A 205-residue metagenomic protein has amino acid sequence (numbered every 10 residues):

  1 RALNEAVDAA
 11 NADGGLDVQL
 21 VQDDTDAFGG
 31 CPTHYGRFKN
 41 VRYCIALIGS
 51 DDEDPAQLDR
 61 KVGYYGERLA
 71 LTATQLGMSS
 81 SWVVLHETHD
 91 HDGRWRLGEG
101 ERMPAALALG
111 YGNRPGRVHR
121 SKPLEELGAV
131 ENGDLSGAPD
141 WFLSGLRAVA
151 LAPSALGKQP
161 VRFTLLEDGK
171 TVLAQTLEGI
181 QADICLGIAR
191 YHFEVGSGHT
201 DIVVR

Functional and structural regions predicted by a protein language model:
R1-R205: Acidic, surface-exposed loops and disordered segments
